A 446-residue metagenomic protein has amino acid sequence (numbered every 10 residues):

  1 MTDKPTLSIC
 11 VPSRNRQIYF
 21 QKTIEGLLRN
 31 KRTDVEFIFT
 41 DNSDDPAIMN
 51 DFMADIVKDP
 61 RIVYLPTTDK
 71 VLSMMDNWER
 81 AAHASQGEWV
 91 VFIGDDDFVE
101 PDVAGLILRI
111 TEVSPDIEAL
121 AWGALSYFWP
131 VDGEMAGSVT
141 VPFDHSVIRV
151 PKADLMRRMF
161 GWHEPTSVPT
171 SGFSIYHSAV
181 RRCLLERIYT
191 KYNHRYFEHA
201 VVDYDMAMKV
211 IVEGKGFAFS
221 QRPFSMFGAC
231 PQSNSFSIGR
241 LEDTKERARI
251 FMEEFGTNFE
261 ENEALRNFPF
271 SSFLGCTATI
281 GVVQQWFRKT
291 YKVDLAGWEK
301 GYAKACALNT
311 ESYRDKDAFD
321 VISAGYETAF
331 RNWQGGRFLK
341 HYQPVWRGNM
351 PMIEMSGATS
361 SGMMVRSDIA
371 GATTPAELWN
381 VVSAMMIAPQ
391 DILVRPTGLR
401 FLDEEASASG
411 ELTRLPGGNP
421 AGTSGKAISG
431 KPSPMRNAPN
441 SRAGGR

Functional and structural regions predicted by a protein language model:
M1-K245: Nucleotide-sugar donor-binding/catalytic module of glycosyltransferases that assemble extracellular/cell-envelope
G123, P223-R446: C-terminal subregions of glycosyltransferases and related glycan-biosynthesis enzymes
